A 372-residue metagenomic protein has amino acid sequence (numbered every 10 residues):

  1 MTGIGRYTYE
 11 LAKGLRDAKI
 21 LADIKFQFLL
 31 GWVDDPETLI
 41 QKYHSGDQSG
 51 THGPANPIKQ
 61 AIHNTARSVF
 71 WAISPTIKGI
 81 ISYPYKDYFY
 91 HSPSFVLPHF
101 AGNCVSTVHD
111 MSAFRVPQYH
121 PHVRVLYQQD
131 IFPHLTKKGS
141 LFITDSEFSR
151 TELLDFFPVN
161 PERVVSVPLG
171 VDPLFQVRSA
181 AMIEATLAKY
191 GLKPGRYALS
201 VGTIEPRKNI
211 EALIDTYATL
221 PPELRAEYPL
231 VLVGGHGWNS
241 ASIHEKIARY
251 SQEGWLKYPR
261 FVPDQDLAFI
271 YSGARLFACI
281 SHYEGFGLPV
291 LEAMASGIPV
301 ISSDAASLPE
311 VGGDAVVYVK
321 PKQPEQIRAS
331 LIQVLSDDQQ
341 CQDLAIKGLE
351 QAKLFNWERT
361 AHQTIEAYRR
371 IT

Functional and structural regions predicted by a protein language model:
M1-T372: Carbohydrate transferase catalytic cores enriched for Leloir-type hexosyltransferases
